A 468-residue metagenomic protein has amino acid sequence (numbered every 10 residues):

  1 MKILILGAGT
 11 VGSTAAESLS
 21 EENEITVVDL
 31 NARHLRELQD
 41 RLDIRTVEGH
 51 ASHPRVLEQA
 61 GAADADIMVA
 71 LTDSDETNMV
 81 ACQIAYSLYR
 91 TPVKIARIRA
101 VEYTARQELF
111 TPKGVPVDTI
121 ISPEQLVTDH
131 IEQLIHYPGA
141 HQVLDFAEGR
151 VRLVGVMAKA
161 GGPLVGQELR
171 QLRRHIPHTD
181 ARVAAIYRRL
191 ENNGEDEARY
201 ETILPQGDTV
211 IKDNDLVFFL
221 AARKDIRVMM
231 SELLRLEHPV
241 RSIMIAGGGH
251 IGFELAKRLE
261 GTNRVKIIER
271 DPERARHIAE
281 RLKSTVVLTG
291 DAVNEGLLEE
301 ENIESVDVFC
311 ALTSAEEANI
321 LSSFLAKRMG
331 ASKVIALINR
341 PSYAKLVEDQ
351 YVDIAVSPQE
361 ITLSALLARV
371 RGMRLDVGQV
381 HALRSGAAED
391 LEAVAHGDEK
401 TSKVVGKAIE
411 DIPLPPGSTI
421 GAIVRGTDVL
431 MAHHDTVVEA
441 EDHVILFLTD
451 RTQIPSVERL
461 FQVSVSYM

Functional and structural regions predicted by a protein language model:
M1-M468: Cytosolic regulatory regions of ion transport systems
